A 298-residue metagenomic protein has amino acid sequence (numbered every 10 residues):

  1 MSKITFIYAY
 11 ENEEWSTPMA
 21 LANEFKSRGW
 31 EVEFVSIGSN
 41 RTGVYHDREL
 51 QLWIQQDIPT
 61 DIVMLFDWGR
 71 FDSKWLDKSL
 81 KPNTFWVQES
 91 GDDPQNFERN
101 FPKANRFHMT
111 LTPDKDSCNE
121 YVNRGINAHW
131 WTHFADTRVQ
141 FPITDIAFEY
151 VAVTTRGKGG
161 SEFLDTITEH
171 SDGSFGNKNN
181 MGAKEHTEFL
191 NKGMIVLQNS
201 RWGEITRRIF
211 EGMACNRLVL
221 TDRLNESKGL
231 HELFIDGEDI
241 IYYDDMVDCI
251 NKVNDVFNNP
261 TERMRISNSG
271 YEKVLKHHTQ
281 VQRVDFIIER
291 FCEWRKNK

Functional and structural regions predicted by a protein language model:
S2-W53, D57-I58, M64-K78, Q88-D236 (+5 more regions): Nucleotide-sugar donor-binding catalytic core of glycosyltransferases
D114, P260, H278, R295-K298: A general structural signal marking secondary-structure boundaries and capping sites
D239-M246, D255-P260: Conserved acidic donor-binding segment of nucleotide-sugar-dependent glycosyltransferases
K252: Short amphipathic alpha-helices within nucleic acid-binding modules
N258-F291: A charged, aromatic-enriched C-terminal amphipathic alpha-helix characteristic of glycosyltransferases across folds
